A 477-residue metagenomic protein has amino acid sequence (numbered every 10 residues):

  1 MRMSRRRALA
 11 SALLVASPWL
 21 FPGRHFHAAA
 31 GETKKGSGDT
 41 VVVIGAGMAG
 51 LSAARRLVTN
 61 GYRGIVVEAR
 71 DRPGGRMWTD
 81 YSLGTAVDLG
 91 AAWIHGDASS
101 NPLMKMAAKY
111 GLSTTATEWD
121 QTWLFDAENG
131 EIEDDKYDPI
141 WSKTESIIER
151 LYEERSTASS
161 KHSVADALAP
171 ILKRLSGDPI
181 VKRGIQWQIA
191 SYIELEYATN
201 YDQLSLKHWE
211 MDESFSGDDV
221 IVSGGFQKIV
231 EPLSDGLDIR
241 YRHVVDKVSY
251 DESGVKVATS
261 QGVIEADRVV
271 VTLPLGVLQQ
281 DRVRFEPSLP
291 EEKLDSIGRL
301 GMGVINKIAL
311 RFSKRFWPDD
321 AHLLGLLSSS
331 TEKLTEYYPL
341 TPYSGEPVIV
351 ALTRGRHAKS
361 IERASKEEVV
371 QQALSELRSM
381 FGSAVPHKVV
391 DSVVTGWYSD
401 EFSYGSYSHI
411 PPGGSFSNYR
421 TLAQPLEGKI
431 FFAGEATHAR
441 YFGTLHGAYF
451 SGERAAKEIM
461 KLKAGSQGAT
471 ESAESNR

Functional and structural regions predicted by a protein language model:
R2-R477: FAD-dinucleotide binding site
